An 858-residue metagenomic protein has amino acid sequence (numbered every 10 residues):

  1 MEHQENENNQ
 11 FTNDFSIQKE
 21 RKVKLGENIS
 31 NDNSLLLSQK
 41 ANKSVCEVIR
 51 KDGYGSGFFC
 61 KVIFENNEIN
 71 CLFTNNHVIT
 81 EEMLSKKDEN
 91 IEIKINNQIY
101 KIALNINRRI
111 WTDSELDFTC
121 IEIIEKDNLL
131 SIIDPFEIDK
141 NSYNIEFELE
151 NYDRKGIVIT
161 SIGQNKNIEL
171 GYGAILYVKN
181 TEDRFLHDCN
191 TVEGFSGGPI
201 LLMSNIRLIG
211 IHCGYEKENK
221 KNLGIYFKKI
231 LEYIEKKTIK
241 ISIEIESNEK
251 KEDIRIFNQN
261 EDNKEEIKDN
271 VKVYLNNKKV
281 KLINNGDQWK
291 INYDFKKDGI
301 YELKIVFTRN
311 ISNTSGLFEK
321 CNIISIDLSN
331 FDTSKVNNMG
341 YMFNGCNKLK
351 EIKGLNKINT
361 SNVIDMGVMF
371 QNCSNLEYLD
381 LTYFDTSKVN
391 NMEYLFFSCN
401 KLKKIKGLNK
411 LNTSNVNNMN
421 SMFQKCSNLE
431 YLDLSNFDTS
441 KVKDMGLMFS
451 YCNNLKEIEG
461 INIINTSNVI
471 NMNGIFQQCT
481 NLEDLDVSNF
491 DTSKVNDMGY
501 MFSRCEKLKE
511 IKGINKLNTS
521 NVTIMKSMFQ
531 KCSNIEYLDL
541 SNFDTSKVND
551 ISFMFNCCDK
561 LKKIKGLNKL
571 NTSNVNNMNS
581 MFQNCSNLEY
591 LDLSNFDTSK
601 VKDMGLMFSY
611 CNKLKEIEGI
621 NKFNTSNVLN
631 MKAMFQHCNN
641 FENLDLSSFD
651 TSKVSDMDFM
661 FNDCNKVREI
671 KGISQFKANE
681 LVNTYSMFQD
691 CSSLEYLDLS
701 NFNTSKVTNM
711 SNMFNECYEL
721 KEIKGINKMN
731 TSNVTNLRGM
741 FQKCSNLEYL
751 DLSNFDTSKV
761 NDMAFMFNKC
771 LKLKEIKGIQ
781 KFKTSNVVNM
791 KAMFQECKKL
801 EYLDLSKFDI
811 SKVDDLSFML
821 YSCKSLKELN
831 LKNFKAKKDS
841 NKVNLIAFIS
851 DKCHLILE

Functional and structural regions predicted by a protein language model:
M1-Q10: PEST-like, low-complexity acidic/proline-rich intrinsically disordered segments, predominantly at protein N-termini
F11-V62, L72, F118-T119: N-terminal activation segment of mature serine protease catalytic domains
K40-Y54, E68-I69, F73-R184, L202-S204 (+1 more regions): Serine endopeptidase catalytic core focused on the charge-relay Asp
F58, L176, N190-C213: Catalytic nucleophile loop of clan PA
I63-I69, T181, L202-R207, E218-N219 (+1 more regions): Short, solvent-exposed loop/turn segments that connect beta-strands within catalytic domains and beta-strand-rich
N75-V78, S161-N165, E193, G210-E218: Short beta->alpha transition motifs characteristic of CBS
L208, H212-K237: C-terminal cap/linker of serine protease catalytic domains
T238-E858: Negatively charged
